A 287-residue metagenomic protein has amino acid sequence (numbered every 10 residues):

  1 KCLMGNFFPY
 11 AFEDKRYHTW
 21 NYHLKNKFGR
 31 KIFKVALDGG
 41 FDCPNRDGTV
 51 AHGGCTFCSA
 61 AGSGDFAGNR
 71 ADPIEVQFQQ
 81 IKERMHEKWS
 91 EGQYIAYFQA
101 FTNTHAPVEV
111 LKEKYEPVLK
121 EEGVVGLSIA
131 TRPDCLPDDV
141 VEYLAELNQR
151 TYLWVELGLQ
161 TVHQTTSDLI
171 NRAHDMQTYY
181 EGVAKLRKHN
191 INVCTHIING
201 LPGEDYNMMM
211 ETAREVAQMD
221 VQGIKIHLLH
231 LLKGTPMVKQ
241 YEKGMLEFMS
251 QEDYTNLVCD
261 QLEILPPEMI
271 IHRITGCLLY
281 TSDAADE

Functional and structural regions predicted by a protein language model:
L3-I95: N-terminal [4Fe-4S]-dependent radical SAM core
V35-L37, Y94-A96, L127-I129, L153-L157 (+3 more regions): Hydrophobic faces of well-ordered beta-strands that scaffold small-molecule active sites in alpha/beta enzyme cores
G64-D72, A100-E113, L127-N190, N199-M219 (+1 more regions): Conserved non-cysteine loop/helix-boundary elements of the Radical SAM core domain that shape
I81-V118, G126: A contiguous, low-structure linker/loop signature
E121-V124, G182-V193, M219, L257-M269: A structural motif corresponding to the C-terminal end of an alpha-helix and its immediate exit/capping segment
L228-E268, D283: Radical SAM enzyme [4Fe-4S]-AdoMet core and its adjacent flexible, acidic and glycine-rich loops/tails across
K233, G276-L279: Conserved catalytic loop of SAM-dependent methyltransferase domains
Y280-E287: Conserved small/polar residues in nucleotide/adenosyl-binding loops
